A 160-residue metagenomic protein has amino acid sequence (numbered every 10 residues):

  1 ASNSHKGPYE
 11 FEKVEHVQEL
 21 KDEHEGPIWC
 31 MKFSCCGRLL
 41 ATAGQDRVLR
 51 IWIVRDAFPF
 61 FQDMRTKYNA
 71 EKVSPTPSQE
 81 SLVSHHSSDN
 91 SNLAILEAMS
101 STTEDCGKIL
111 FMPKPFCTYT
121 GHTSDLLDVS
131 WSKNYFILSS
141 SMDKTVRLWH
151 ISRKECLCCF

Functional and structural regions predicted by a protein language model:
A1-N3: Eukaryotic intrinsically disordered, low-complexity, charge-rich
Y9-E15, I51-F116, T123, S132-F136 (+1 more regions): Per-blade loop-tip surfaces of WD-repeat and WD-like beta-propellers in eukaryotic adaptors/scaffolds
K21-P27, Y119-L126: WD40/WD-repeat beta-propeller blade N-cap
S34-C36, S132: Structural WD40 beta-propeller signal
R38, R47-V48, F58: Primarily extracytoplasmic ectodomains and periplasmic/lumenal surface modules that are beta-strand-rich
A43-D46, S139-D143: Conserved strand-to-loop turn within each blade of WD40 beta-propeller repeats
